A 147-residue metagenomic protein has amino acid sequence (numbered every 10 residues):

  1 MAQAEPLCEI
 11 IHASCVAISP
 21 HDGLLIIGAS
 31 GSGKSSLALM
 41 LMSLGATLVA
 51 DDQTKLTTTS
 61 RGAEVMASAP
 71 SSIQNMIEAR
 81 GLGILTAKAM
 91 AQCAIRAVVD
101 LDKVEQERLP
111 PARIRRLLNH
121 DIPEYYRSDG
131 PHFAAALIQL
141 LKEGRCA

Functional and structural regions predicted by a protein language model:
M1-D22, I27, T59, Q139-K142: Extreme N-terminal, non-catalytic leader segments that precede Walker-type/kinase nucleotide-binding cores
I11-H12, K34-S36, G83-T86: A generic local structural motif
A13-C15, Q53, A112: Short, acidic/polar N-cap/turn motifs at the starts of alpha helices
I18-M42: Glycine-rich phosphate-binding P-loop
I27-S32, S72, D129-G130: A short, sequence-level motif marking secondary-structure junctions
S43, T47-K103: Conserved nucleotide-sensing/catalytic segment adjacent to the nucleotide-binding pocket in NTP-handling enzymes
A91-A147: Conserved NTP phosphate-binding and transfer environment spanning the P-loop NTPase/kinase superfamily
